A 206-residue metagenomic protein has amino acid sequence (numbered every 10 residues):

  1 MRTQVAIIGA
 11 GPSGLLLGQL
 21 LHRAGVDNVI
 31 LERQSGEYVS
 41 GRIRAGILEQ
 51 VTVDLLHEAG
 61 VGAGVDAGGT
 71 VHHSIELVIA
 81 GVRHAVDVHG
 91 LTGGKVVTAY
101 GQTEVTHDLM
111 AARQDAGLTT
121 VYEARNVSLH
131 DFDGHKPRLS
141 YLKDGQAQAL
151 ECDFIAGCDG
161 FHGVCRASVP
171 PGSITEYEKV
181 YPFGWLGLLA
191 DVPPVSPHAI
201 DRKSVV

Functional and structural regions predicted by a protein language model:
T3, H72, C152-D153: Short, well-ordered alpha-helix to beta-strand connector turns
T3-I30: N-terminal Rossmann-like FAD-binding beta1-loop-alpha1 element of flavoenzymes
L15, E37-Y38, V164-C165: Catalytic P-loop NTPase motifs of RecA-like helicase/translocase cores
H22-R44: Glycine-rich FAD pyrophosphate-binding loop
D27-N28, G62, T119: Residue-level detector of anion-binding/catalytic polar loops
S40-A45, E49-A116, S128-G134: Active-site-adjacent segment of FAD-dependent monooxygenases/related oxidoreductases
A111, D115-V206: Conserved FAD-binding catalytic core of PHBH/FMO-like flavoproteins
